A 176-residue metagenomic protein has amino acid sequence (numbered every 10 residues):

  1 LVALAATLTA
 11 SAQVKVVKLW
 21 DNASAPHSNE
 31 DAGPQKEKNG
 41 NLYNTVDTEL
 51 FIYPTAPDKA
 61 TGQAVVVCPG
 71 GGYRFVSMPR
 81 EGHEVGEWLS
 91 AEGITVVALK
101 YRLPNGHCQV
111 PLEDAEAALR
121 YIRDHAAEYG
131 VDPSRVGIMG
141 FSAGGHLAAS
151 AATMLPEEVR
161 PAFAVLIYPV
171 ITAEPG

Functional and structural regions predicted by a protein language model:
L1-T7: Bacterial N-terminal signal peptides
L8-A12: Sec/Tat signal peptide C-region and signal peptidase I cleavage site
Q13-K59, C108: N-terminal cap/lid segment of alpha/beta-hydrolase-fold proteins
T61-G70: Short beta-strand element of the alpha/beta-hydrolase
A64, S90-V97, F163: A fold-wide structural signal in alpha/beta-hydrolase
G71, K100-P104, V170: Short beta-to-alpha linker loops that shape the active-site pocket of alpha/beta-hydrolase fold enzymes
S77-P79, E84, L99-P133: Catalytic nucleophile-loop/oxyanion-hole region of alpha/beta-hydrolase and closely related hydrolase-like folds
E113, A117-G176: Primarily recognizes the serine-hydrolase "nucleophile elbow" in alpha/beta-hydrolase and SGNH/GDSL folds
